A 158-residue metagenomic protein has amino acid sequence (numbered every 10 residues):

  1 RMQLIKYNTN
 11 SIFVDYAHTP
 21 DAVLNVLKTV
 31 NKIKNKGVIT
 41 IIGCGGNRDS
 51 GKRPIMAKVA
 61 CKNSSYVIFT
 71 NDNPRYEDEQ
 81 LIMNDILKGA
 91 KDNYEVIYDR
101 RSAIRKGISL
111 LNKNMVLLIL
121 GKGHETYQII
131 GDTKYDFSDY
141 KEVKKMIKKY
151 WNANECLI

Functional and structural regions predicted by a protein language model:
Q3-I158: ATP-dependent carboxylate-amine ligase
